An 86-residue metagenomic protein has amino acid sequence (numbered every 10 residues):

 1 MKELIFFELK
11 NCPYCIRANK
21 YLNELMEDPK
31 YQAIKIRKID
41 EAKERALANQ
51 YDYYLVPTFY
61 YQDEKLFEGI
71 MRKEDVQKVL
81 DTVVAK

Functional and structural regions predicted by a protein language model:
M1-D28: Local sequence-structure signature of Cys/Sec-based thiol-disulfide redox active-site neighborhoods
F7-E8, Y31-R45: Thiol-based oxidoreductase modules, predominantly thioredoxin-like and allied folds used for disulfide exchange
P13-Y14, K43, E74: Short alpha-helical
I16-K20, Q50-Y51, M71: Generic recognition of short, well-ordered alpha-helical segments
M26-Y31, V84: Alpha-helix termini
L47-Q50, V79: CheY-like receiver
Y51-Y60: Structural micro-motif
Y60-K86: Non-catalytic, surface beta->alpha helical segment in thiol-disulfide oxidoreductase systems
